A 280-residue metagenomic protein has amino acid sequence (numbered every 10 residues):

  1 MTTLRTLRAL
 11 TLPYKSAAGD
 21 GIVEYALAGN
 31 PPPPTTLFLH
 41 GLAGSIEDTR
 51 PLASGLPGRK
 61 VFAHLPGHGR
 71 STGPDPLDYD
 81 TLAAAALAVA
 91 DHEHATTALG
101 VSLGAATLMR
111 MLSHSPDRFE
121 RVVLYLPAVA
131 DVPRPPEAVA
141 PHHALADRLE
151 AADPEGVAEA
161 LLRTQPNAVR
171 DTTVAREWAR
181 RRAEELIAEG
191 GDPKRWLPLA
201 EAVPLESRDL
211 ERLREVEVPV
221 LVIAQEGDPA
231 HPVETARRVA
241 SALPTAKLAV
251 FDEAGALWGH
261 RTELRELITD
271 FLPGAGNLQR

Functional and structural regions predicted by a protein language model:
T2, L10, S16-T72: Conserved HGGG/HGGXW glycine-rich cap/lid loop of the alpha/beta-hydrolase fold
P51-S54, F62-L99: Active-site loop/oxyanion-hole signature of alpha/beta-hydrolase fold enzymes
G100-L108: Gly/Ala-rich beta-loop-alpha elbow adjacent to hydrolase catalytic centers
M109, S113-E150: Flexible "cap/lid" loop of the alpha/beta hydrolase fold
P133, A151-A202: Conserved alpha/beta-hydrolase catalytic His-Asp/Glu region
V216, V222-A224: Short beta-strand/loop motif that positions the catalytic acidic residue of the alpha/beta-hydrolase fold
P229-T235: Conserved alpha/beta-hydrolase "acid-adjacent" motif
T245-R280: Catalytic active-site module of serine/aspartate enzymes centered on a nucleophile-bearing elbow/loop
